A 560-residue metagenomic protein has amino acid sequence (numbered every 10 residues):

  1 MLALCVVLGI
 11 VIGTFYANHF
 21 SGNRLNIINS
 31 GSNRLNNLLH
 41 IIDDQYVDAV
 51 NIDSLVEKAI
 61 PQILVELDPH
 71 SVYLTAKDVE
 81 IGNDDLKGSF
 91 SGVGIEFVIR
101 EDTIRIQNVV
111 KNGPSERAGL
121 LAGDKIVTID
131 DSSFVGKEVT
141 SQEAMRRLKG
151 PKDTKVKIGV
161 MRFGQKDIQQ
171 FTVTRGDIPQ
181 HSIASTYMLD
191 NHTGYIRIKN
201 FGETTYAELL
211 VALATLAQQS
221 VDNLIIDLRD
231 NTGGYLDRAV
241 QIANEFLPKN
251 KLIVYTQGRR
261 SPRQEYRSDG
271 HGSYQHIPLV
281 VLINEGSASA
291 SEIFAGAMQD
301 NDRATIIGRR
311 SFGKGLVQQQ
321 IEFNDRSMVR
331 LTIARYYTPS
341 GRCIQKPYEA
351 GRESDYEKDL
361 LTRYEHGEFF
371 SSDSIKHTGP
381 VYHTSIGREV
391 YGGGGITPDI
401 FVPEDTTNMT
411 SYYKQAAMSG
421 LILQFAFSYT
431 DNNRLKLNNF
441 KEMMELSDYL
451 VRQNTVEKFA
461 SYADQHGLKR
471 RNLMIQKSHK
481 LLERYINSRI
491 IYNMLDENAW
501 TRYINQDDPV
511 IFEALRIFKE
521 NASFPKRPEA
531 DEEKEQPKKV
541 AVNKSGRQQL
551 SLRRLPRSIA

Functional and structural regions predicted by a protein language model:
M1-F15: Hydrophobic membrane-insertion alpha-helices, especially the h-region of bacterial N-terminal signal peptides
N18-G31, L35, L39, D43 (+6 more regions): Cleft-lining beta-strand/loop regions that shape enzyme active-site pockets
Y46-Q107, D153-S185, N505-L515, A522-P537: Extended, small/polar residue-biased N-terminal targeting/export presequences and adjacent propeptide/linker tracts
G123-K125: Structural motif
I129-D130, M161, P347, G393: Residue-level recognition of conserved beta-strand edge/terminus positions
A290, D302, R309, G313-P380: Polar, glycine-rich mid-to-C-terminal structural blocks that act as macromolecule-binding/assembly scaffolds
C343-I344, Y348-L552, P556-A560: Conserved functional hotspot residues or short segments at active or partner-binding sites across diverse domains
